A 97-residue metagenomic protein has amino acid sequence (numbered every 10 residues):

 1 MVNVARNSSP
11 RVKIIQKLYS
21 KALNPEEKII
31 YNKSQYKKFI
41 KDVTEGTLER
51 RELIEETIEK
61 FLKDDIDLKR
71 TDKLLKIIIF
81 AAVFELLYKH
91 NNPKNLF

Functional and structural regions predicted by a protein language model:
M1-F97: N-terminal interaction/assembly modules
